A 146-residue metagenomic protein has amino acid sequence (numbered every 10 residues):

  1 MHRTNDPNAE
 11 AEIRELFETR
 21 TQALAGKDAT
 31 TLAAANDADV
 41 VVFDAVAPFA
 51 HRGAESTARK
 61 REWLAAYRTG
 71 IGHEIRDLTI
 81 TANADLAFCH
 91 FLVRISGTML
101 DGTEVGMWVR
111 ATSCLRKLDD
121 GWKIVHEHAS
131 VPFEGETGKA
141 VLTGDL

Functional and structural regions predicted by a protein language model:
M1-D39, A140-L146: Short, low-complexity N-terminal intrinsically disordered segments enriched in polar/charged residues
E10-A11, A29-A84, G106: A solvent-exposed, acidic/Ser-Thr-rich amphipathic alpha-helical stretch
R20, K60-R61, I75-I80, V93-I95 (+2 more regions): Hydrophobic/aromatic beta-strand elements that line small-molecule binding cavities or substrate pockets in beta-rich
R20, L32-A33, V40, S56-T57 (+3 more regions): Hydrophobic pocket/interface hotspot
S96-V105: Short, cysteine-centered beta-strand-loop-beta hairpins and adjacent loop/turn segments enriched in charged/polar
W108-G138: Short beta-strand edge/turn micro-motifs at domain boundaries
